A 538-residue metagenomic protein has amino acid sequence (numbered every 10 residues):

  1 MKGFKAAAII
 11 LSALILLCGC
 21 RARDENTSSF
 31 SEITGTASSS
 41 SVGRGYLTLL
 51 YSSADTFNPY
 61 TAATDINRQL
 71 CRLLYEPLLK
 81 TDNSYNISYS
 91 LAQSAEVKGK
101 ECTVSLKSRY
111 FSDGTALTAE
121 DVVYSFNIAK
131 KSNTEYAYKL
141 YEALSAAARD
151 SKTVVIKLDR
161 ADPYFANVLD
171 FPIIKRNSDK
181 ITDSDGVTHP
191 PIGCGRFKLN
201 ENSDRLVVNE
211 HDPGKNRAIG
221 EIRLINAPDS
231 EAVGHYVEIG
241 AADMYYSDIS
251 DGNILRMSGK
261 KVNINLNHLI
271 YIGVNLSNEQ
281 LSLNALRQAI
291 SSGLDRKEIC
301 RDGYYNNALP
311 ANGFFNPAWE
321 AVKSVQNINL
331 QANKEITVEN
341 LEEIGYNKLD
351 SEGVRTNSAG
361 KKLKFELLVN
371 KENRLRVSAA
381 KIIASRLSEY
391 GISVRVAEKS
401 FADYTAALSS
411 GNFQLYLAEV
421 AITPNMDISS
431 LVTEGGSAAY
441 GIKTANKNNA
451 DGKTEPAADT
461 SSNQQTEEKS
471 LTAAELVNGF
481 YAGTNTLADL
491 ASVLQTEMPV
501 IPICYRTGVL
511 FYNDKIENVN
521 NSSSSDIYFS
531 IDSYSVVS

Functional and structural regions predicted by a protein language model:
L49-V97, N127: N-terminal lobe/hinge region of extracytoplasmic solute-binding protein
L91-N133, Q280: Aromatic- and charge-enriched surface segment that lines or borders ligand/interaction sites
E96-V97, A137-I181, K198: Surface-exposed binding/hinge segments that line and control ligand-binding clefts or catalytic entry sites
N167-E221, D229-E231, K334, E339: Gly/Pro-rich hinge or "lid" segments in bacterial periplasmic/extracellular proteins
V208-I254, S393: Ligand-site clamp/hinge motif
L283-A384: Append "and occasionally in soluble cytosolic enzymes with long acidic Gly/Pro-rich linkers
R395-Y404, S429-D514, S538: Extracytoplasmic/peripheral linker and loop segments enriched in polar/acidic and small residues with frequent Thr/Pro
L510-S538: Long beta-strand-rich cores associated with HINT superfamily self-processing modules
